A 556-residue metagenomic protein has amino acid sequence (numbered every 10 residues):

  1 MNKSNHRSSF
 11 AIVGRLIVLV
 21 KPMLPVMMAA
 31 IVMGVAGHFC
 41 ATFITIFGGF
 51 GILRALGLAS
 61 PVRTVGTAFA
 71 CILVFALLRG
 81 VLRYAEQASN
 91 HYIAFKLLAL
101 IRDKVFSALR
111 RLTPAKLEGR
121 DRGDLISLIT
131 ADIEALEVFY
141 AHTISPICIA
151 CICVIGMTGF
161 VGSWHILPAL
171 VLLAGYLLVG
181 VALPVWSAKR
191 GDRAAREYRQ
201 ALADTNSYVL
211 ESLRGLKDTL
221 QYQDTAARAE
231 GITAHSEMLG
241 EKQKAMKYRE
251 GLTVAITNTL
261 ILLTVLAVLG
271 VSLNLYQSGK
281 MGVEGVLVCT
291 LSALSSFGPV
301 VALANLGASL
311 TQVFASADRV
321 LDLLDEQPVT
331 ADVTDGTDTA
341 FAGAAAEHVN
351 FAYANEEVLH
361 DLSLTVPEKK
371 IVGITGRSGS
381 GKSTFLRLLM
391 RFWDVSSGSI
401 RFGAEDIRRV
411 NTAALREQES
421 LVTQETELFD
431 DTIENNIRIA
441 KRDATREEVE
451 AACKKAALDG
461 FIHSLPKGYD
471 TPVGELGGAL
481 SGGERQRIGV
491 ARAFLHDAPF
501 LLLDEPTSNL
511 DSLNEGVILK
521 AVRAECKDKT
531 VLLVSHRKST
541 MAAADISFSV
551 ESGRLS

Functional and structural regions predicted by a protein language model:
M1-A41, P61-V65, E86, N90 (+12 more regions): Membrane-integrated ABC transporters
N2-R7, S89, F95, D103-S127 (+6 more regions): Short intracellular "coupling" helices and adjacent cytoplasmic loop segments at the cytosolic face of multi-pass
I17-P25, R111-A115, A131-Y140, I144 (+11 more regions): An intracellular "coupling" helix at the cytosolic face of ABC transporter transmembrane type-1 domains
P22, V26-F39, H142-E197, G270-M281: Transmembrane helices of ABC transporter permease
V35-F43, L77-Y84, F139, T143-I155 (+4 more regions): Hydrophobic alpha-helical transmembrane bundles that constitute the permease/transmembrane domains of multi-pass
R54-A70, F160-G175, R249-D318, L323-L324: Helix-loop-helix
A88-S107, C148-I149, L172-K217, D224 (+6 more regions): Cytoplasmic coupling helices
T339-S556: ABC-type nucleotide-binding domain
